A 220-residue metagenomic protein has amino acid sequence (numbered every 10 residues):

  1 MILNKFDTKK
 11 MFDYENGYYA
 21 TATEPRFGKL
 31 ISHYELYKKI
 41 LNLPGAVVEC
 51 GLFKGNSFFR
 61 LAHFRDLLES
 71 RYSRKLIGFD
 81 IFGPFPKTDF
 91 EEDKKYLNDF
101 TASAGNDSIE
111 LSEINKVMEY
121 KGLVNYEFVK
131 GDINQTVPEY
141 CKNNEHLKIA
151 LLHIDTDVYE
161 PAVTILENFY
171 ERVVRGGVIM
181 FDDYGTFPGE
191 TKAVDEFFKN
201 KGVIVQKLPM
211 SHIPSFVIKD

Functional and structural regions predicted by a protein language model:
I2-E24, Y34, L41-D220: S-adenosylmethionine/decaboxylated-SAM
G28-S32: N-terminal pre-P-loop "Q-motif" helix
